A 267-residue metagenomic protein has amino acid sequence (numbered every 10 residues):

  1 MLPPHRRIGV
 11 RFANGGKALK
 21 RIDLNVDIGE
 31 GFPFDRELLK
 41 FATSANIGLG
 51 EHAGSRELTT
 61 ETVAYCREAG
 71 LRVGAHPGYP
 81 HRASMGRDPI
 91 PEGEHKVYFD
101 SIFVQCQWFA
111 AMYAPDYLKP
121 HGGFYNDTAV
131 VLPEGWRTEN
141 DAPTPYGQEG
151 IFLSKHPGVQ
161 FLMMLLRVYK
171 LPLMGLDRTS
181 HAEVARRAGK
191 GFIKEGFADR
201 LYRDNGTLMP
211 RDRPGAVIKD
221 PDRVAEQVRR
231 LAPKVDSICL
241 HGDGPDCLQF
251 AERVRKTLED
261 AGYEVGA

Functional and structural regions predicted by a protein language model:
I22-V26, A45-I47, V73-P77, D116-P120 (+4 more regions): Hydrophobic faces of well-ordered beta-strands that scaffold small-molecule active sites in alpha/beta enzyme cores
D35, G54-Y65, K155-P157, R178-A185 (+1 more regions): Active-site-adjacent beta->alpha loops and helix N-cap segments on the catalytic face of soluble alpha/beta enzymes
R36-A42, E61-G74: Acidic (Asp/Glu)-rich catalytic clusters
I47-H52, G147-K155, K170-R178: Catalytic beta/alpha-barrel core
L71-P91, K119-F124: Short, charge-patterned binding micro-sites
R82-Y117: Glycine/small-residue-rich loop that forms an oxyanion/phosphate-binding "nest" at active or ligand-binding sites
R178-Q227, L231: Active-site rim beta-loop-alpha module in soluble metabolic enzymes
C247-V265: C-terminal helical cap(s) of enzyme catalytic domains, especially alpha/beta-barrels
